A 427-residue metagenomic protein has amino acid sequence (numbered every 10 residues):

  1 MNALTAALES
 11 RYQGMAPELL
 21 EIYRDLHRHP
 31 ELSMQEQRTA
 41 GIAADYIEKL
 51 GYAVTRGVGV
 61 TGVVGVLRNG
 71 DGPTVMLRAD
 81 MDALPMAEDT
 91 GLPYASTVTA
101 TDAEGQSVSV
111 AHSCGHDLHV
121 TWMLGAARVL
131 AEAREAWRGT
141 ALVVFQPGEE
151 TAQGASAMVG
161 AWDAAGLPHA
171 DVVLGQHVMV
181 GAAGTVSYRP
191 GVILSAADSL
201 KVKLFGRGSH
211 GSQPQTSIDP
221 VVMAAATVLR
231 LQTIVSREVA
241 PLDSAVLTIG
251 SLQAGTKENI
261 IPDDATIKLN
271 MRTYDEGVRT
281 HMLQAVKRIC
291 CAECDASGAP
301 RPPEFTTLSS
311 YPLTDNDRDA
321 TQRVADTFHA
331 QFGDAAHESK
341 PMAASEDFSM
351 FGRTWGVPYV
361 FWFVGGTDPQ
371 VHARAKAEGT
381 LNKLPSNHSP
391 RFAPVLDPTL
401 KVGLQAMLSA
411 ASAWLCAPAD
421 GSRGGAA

Functional and structural regions predicted by a protein language model:
M1, V222-A427: Metal-dependent amide/peptide-bond hydrolase catalytic core, centered on the "pita-bread" metallohydrolase fold
N2-H112, D117, T121-R138: Acidic/His- and Gly-rich active-site-bordering loop/insert found across diverse amide/peptide-bond hydrolases
L4, M15-I22, Q35-Y46, P73 (+16 more regions): General structural feature for long, well-ordered alpha-helical segments within catalytic domains of soluble enzymes
L26, G65, L77, H116 (+8 more regions): Divalent metal-coordination and catalytic microenvironments
L84, A95-A111, D117-L118, L130-S251 (+1 more regions): Histidine/acidic-residue-rich, glycine-tolerant segments that coordinate divalent metal ions
E88-T99, G191-S195, A373-K383: Short, flexible, mixed-charge acidic loops at enzyme active sites
